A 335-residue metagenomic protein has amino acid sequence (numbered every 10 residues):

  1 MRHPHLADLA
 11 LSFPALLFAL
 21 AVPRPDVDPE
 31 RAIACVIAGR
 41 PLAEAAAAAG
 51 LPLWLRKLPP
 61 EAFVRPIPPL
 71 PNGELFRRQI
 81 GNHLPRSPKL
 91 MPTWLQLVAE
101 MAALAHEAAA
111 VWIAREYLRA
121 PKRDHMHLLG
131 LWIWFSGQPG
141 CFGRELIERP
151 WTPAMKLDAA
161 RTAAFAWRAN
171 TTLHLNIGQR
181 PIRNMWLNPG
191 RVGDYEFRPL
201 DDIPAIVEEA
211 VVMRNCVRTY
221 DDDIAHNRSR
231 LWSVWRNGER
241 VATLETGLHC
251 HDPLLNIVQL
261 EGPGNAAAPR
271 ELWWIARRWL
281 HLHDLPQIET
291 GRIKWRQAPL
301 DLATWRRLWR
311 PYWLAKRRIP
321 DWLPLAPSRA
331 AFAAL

Functional and structural regions predicted by a protein language model:
M1-L335: Glycine-focused motif/segment detector
